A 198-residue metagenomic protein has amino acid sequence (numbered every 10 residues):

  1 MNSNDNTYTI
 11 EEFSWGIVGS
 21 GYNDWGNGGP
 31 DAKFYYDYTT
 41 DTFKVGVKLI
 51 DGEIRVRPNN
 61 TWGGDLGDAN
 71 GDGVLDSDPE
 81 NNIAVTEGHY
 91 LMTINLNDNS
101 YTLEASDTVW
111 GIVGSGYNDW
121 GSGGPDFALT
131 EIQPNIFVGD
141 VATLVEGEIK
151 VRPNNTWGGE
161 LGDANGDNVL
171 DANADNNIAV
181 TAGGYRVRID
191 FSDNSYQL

Functional and structural regions predicted by a protein language model:
M1-L198: Insoluble glucan recognition modules
